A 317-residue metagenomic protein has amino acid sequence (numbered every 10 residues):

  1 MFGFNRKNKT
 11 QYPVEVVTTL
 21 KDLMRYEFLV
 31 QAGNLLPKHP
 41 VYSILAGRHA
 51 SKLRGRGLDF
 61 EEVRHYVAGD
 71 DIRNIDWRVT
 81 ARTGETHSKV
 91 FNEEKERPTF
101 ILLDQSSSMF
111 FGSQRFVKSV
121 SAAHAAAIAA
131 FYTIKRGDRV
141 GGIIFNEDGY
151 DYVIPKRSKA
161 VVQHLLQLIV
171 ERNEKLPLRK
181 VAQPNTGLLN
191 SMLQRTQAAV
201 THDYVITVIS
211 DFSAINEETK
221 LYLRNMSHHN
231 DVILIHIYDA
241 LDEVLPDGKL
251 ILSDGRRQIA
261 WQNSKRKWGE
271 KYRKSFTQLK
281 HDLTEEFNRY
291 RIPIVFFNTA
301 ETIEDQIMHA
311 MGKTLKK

Functional and structural regions predicted by a protein language model:
F2-A46, H65-D70, V79, S88-V120 (+2 more regions): Exposed, interaction-prone extracellular/peripheral surfaces
I44, H49-G55, D59, H65: Short, contiguous, helix-prone interaction/anchoring segments in small proteins
G57-F60, N74, K249: A residue-level signal for beta-strand positions that form part of recognition/binding surfaces within mature
R73-T83: N-terminal low-complexity, intrinsically disordered segments
A129: Active-site SXXK
